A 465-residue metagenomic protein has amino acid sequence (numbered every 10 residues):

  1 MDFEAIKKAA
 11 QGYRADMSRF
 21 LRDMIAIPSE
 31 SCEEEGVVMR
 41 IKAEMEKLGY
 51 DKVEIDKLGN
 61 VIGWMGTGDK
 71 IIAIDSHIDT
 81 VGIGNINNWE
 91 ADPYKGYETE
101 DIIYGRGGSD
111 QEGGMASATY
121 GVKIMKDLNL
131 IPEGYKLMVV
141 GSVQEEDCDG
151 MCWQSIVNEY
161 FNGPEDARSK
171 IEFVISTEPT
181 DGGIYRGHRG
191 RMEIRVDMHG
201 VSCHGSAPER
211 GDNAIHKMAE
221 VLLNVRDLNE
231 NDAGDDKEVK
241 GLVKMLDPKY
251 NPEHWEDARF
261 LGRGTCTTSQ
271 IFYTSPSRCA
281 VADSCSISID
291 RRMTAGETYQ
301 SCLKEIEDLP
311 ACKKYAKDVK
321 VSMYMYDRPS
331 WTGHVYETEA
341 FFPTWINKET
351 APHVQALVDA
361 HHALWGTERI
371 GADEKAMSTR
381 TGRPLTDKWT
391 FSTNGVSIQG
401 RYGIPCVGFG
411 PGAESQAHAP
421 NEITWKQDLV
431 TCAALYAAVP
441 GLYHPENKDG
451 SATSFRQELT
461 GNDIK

Functional and structural regions predicted by a protein language model:
D2-Y104, D127-G134, A413: Acidic/His- and Gly-rich active-site-bordering loop/insert found across diverse amide/peptide-bond hydrolases
A5, P179, R195-K465: Metal-dependent amide/peptide-bond hydrolase catalytic core, centered on the "pita-bread" metallohydrolase fold
I41, M115-M125, W153-I156, M218-V221 (+2 more regions): Buried hydrophobic packing segments
I71-A73, I103, K170-S176, E193-R195 (+1 more regions): Short glycine-aspartate micro-motif
G84-Y97, R189-E193, T332-E337: Short, flexible, mixed-charge acidic loops at enzyme active sites
N88, L130-I131, Y185-R191, R278-A282 (+1 more regions): Short glycine/proline-enriched loop/turn "hinge" motifs that connect secondary-structure elements and lie
T99-D101, G121-M138, G163-R168, V225-D236 (+2 more regions): Phosphate-handling active-site elements
Q111-E193, A258: Acidic/histidine-rich catalytic neighborhood of metal-dependent amide-processing enzymes
